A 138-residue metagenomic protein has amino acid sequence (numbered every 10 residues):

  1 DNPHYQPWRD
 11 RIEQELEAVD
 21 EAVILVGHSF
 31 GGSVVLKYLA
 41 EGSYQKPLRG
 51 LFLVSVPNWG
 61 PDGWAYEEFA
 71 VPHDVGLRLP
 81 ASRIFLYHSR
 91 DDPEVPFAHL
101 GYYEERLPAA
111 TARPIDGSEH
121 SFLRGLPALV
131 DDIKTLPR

Functional and structural regions predicted by a protein language model:
D1, L51-P61: Active-site nucleophile loop of the alpha/beta-hydrolase fold
D1-E21: Active-site catalytic motif of lipid deacylating hydrolases and related acyltransferases
P3, S118-V130: Catalytic histidine-centered segment of alpha/beta-hydrolase-like enzymes
V26-L36: Gly/Ala-rich beta-loop-alpha elbow adjacent to hydrolase catalytic centers
K37-G50, W59: Conserved hydrolase catalytic core segment
P80, F85-H88, D92: Short beta-strand/loop motif that positions the catalytic acidic residue of the alpha/beta-hydrolase fold
P93-H99: Conserved alpha/beta-hydrolase "acid-adjacent" motif
E104-S121: Catalytic histidine neighborhood in serine/cysteine hydrolases with alpha/beta-hydrolase-type architecture
